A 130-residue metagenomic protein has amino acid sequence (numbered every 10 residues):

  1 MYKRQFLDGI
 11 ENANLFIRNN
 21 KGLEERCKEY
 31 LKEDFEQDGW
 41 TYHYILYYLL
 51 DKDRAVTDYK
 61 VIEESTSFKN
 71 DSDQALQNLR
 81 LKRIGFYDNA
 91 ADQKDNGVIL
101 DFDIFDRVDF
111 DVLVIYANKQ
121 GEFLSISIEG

Functional and structural regions predicted by a protein language model:
M1-Q5: Conserved small/polar residues in nucleotide/adenosyl-binding loops
F6-R83: Long, charged/polar, surface-exposed segments that mediate recognition or autoinhibition
Q74-L79, R83-G130: Acidic, proline/glycine-rich low-complexity IDRs
